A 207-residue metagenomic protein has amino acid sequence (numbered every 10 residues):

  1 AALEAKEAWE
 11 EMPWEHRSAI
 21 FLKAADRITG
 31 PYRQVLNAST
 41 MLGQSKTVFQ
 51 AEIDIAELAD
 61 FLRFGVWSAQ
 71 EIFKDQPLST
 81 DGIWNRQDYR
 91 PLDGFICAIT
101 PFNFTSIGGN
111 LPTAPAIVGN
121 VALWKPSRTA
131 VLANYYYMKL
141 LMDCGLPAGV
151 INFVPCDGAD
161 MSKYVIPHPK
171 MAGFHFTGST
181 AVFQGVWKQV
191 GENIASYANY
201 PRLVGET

Functional and structural regions predicted by a protein language model:
A1-F73: Glycine-rich loop-to-alpha-helix module at the N-terminal edge of alpha/beta enzyme cores
M41, E71-T207: Rossmann-like NAD(P) dinucleotide-binding subdomain of oxidoreductase/dehydrogenase enzymes
